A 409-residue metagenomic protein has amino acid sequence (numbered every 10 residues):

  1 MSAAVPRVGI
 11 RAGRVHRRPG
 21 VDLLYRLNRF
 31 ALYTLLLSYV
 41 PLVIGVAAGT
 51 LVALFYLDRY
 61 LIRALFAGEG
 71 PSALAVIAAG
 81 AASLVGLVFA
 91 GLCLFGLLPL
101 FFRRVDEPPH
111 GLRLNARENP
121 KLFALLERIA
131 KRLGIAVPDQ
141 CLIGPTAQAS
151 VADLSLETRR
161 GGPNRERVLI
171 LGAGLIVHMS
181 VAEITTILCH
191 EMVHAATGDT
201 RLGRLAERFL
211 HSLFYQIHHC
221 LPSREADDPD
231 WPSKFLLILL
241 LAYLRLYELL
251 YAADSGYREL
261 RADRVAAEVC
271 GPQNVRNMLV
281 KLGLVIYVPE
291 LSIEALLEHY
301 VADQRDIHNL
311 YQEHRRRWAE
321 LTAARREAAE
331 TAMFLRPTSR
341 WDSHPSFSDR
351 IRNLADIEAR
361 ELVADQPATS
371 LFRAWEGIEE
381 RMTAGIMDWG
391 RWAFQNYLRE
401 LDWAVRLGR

Functional and structural regions predicted by a protein language model:
M1-L156, R165, A359-F372, E376-R409: Hydrophobic or amphipathic, alpha-helical segments that drive membrane association/targeting
S2-N28, D228-S255, L260, R264 (+2 more regions): Cytosolic-facing loops and C-terminal tails of multi-pass membrane proteins
R59-L74, L221-L240: Membrane-interfacial helix-loop-helix connectors in multipass membrane proteins
L100-F102, I187, E191, A195: Hydrophobic or amphipathic alpha-helical targeting/insertion segments
L126, V151, H190, A262 (+1 more regions): Residue-level signature of catalytic and energy-coupling elements of molecular machines, predominantly ATP/GTP-dependent
I170-T186, L250-G256: Short pre-active-site segment immediately N-terminal to the catalytic Zn-binding motif
M192-E207: Catalytic Zn2+-binding segment of zinc metalloproteases
R208-S233, A266-V269: Post-HExxH zinc-binding segment in Zn-dependent metallohydrolases
